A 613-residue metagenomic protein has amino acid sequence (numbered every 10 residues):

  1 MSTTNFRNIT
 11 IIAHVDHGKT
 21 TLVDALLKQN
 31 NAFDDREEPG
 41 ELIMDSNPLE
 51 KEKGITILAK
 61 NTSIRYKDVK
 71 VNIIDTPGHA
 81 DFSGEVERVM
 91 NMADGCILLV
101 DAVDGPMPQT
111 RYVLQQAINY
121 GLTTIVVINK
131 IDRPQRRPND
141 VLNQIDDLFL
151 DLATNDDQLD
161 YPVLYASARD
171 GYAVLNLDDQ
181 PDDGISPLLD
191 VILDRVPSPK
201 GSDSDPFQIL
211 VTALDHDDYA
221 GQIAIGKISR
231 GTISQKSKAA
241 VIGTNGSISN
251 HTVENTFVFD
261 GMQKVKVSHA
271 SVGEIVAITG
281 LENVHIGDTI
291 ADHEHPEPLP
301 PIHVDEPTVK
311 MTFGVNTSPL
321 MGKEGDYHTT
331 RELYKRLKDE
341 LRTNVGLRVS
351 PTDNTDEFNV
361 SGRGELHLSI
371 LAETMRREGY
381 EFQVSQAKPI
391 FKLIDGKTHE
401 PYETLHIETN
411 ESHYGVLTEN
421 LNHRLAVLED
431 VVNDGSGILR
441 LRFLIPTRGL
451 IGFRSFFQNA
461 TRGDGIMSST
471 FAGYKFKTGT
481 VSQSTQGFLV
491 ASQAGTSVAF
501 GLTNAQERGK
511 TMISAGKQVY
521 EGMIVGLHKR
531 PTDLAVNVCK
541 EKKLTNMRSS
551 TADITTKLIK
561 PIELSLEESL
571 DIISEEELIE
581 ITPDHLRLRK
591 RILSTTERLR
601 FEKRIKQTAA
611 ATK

Functional and structural regions predicted by a protein language model:
M1-K613: Structural and coupling elements of P-loop NTPases
